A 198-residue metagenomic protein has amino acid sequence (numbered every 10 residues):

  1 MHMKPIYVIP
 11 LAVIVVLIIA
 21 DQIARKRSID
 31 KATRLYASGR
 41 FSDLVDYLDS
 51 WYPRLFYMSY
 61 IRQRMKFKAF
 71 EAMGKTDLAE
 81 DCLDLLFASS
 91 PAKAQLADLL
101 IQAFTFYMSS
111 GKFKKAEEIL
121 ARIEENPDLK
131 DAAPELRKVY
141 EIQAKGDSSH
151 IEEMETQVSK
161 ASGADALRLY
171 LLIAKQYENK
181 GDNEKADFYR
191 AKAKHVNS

Functional and structural regions predicted by a protein language model:
M1-K31: N-terminal signal-anchor transmembrane alpha helix of single-pass membrane proteins, serving as the membrane-anchoring
A20-D30, L55-R64, A92-I101, P127-R137 (+2 more regions): Generic helix N-cap/helix-start motif at coil->alpha-helix transitions
I29-S50: Short juxtamembrane segments adjacent to a transmembrane helix
D30, R34, M65-A72, T105-F106 (+2 more regions): Residue-level signature for tetratricopeptide repeat
S38, M73, S110, A144-S148 (+1 more regions): Structural motif corresponding to the intra-repeat A-B loop/turn of tetratricopeptide repeats
D43-W51, T76-A88, K112-P127, S148-S162 (+1 more regions): Alpha-helical repeat scaffolds
L44-G74: Acidic, Ser/Thr-rich low-complexity segments on the non-lumenal side of membrane proteins
Y170-S198: Alpha-helical oligomerization segments
